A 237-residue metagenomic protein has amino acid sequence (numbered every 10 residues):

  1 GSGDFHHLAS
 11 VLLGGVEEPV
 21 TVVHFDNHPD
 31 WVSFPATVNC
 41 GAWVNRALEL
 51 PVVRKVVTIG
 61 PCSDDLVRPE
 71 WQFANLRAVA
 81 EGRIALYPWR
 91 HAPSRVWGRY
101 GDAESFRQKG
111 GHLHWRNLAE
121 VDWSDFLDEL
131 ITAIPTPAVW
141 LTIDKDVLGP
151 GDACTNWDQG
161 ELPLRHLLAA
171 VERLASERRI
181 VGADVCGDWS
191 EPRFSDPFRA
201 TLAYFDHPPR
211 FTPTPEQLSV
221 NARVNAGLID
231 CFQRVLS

Functional and structural regions predicted by a protein language model:
G1-S237: Conserved alpha-helical scaffold segments that buttress catalytic/binding sites
